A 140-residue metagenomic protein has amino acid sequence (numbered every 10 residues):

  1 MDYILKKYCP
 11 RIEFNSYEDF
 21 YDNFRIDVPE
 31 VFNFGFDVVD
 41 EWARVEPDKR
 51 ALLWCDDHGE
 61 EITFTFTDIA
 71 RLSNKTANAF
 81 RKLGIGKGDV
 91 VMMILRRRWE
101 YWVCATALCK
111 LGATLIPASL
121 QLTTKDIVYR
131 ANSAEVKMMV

Functional and structural regions predicted by a protein language model:
M1-R25: N-terminal presequences and immediately downstream first alpha-helices
D2-R11, E30-L52, R71: A short N-terminal helical cap/helix-turn-helix that marks the beginning of AMP-binding/adenylate-forming
R25-V31, R97: Active-site diphosphate/adenylate-binding microenvironment
D48-T106, T123-V128: Conserved AMP-binding/adenylate-forming core of the ANL superfamily
T106-L111, S133: Short hydrophobic alpha-helices that are characteristic scaffold elements of the AMP-binding
A118-L120: Short beta->alpha connector loops at strand-helix junctions that form conserved, small/polar/Pro-enriched
L122-V140: Conserved ATP-dependent adenylate/AMP-binding module captured primarily in the ANL superfamily
